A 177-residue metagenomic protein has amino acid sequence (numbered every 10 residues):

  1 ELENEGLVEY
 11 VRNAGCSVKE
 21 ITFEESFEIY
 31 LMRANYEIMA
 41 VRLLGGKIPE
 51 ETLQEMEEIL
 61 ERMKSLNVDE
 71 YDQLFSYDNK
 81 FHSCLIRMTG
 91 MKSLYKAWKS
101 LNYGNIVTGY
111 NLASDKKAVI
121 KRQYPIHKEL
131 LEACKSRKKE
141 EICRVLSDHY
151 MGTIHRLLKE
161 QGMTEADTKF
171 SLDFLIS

Functional and structural regions predicted by a protein language model:
E1-G46, G162-D167, S171-S177: Short linear motifs at protein or domain termini
V11, L94-W98, I142-R144, A166: Short, hydrophobic secondary-structure boundary micro-motifs
M32-K47, N79-K117, T153-R156: Hydrophobic, amphipathic alpha-helical faces that serve as interaction scaffolds
Y36, I59, L66, E70 (+4 more regions): Amphipathic coiled-coil alpha-helices
Y36-N67: Amphipathic alpha-helical dimerization/coiled-coil segments that flank or bridge DNA-binding/regulatory modules
E58, K64, Y103, N111-S177: C-terminal all-alpha effector/ligand-binding and dimerization domain of prokaryotic HTH-type transcriptional repressors
